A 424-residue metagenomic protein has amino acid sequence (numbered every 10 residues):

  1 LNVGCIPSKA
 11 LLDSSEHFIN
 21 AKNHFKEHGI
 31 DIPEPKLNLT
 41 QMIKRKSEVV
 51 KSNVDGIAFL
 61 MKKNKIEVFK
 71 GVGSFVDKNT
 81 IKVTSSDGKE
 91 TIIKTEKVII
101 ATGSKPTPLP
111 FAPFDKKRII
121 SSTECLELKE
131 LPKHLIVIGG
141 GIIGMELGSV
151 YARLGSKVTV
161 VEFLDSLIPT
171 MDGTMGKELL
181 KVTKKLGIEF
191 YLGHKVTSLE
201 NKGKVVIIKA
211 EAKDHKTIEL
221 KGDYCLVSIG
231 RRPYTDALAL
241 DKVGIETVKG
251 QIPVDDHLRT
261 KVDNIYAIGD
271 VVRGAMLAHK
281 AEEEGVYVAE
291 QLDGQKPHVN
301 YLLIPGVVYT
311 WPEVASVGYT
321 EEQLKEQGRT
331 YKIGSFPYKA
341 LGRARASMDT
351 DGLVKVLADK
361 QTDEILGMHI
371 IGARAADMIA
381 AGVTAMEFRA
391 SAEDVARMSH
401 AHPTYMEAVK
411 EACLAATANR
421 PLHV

Functional and structural regions predicted by a protein language model:
L1-L131, T159, L164-I168, T174-M175 (+7 more regions): Glycine-rich flavin
I6, A10-H17, Y309-T320, K325-V424: Flexible, glycine-rich terminal cap/loop adjacent to redox cofactors in electron-transfer oxidoreductases
K70, A212, D255-H257, D359-K360: Short, acidic, Ser/Thr-enriched surface-loop or helix-capping motifs
G73, I93-G103, V137-I138, V158 (+3 more regions): Short hydrophobic core segments
D115-P132, E219-D293, A381, A396: FAD-site-proximal beta/loop scaffold in flavoenzymes
I138-G141, D270: Glycine-rich Rossmann-fold phosphate-binding loop(s) that bind the pyrophosphate of adenine dinucleotide cofactors
G144-M145: N-terminal Rossmann-fold NAD(P) dinucleotide-binding loop
G148, A152-R153: Gly/Ala-rich phosphate-binding loop of Rossmann-like dinucleotide-binding domains, activating on the conserved
